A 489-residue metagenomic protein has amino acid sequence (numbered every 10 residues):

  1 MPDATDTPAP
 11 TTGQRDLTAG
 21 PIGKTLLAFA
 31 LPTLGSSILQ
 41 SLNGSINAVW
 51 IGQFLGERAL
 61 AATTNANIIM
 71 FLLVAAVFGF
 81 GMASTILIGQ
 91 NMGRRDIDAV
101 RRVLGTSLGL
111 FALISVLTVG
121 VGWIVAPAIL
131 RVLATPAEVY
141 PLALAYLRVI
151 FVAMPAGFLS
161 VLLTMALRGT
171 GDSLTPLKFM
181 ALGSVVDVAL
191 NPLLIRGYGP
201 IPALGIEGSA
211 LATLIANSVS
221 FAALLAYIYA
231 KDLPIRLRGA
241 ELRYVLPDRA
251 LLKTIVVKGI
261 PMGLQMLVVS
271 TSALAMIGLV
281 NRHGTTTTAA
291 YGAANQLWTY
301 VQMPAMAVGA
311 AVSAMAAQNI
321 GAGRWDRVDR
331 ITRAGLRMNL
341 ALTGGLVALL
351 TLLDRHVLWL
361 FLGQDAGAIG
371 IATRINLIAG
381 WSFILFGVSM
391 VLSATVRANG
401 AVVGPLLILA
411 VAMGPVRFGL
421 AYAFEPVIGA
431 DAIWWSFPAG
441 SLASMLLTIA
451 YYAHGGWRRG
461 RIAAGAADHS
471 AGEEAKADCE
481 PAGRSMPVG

Functional and structural regions predicted by a protein language model:
M1-A30, I88-P155, I201-I260, A316-S382 (+1 more regions): Short alpha-helical transmembrane segments in multi-pass integral membrane proteins
L17-L55, I68-A83, L87, A112-V119 (+6 more regions): N-terminal transmembrane alpha-helices
A28-N47, V149, G183, A216-S220 (+4 more regions): Transmembrane helical elements of multi-pass membrane transporters/channels
G35, N47-I51, T63, I88-G93 (+21 more regions): Hydrophobic/aromatic residues within transmembrane alpha-helices of membrane transport systems, especially the TMDs
L42-A61, L130-A137, L193-L204, G263 (+4 more regions): Helix-terminus/linker motif at the lipid-water interface of multi-pass membrane proteins
L60-G120, G157-P176, A290-D354, F386-L409: Small-residue-rich hydrophobic transmembrane alpha-helices
G81, T85, V149-R168, P176-S184 (+6 more regions): Short runs within selected transmembrane alpha-helices of multi-pass transporters and secretion channels
G122, M165, N191, I195 (+8 more regions): Structural signal for membrane-spanning alpha-helices in multi-pass inner-membrane proteins, emphasizing helix cores
